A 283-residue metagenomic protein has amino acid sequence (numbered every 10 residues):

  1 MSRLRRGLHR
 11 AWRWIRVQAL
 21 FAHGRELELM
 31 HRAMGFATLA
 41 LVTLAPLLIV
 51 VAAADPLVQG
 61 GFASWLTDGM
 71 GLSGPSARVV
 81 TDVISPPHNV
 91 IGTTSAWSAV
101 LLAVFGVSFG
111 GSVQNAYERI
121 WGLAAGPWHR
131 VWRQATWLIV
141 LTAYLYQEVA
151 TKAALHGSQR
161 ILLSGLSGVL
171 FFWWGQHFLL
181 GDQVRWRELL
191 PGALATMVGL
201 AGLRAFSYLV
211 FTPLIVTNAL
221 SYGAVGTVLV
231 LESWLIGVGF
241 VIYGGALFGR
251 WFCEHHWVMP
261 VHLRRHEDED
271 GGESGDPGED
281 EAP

Functional and structural regions predicted by a protein language model:
M1-P283: Membrane-embedded alpha-helices and immediately adjacent juxtamembrane helical segments in alpha-helical membrane
